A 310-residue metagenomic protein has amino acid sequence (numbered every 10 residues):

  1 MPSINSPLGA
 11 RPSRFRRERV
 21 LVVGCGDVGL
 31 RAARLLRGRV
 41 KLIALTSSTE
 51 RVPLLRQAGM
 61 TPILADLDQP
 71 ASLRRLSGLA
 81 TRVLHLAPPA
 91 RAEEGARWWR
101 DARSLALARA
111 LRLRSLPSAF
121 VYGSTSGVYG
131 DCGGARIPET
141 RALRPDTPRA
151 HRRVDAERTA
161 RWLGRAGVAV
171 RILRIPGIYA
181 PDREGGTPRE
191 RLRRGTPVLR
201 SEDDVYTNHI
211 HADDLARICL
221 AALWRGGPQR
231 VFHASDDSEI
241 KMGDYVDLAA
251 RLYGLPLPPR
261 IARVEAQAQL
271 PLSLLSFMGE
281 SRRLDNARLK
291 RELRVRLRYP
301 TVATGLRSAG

Functional and structural regions predicted by a protein language model:
G9, I218-L274: Mid/C-terminal beta-alpha module of Rossmann-like enzyme folds, strongest in SDR-family dehydrogenases/epimerases
L76-V121: NAD(P)-cofactor binding segment of oxidoreductase domains
L105-P148: Conserved Rossmann-fold NAD(P)-dependent oxidoreductase catalytic core, especially the SDR/UDP-sugar
G133-I172: Catalytic helix-loop patch of NAD(P)-dependent Rossmann-fold dehydrogenases
V154, A166, I178-E190, G195 (+2 more regions): Glycine/proline-rich active-site loop of Rossmann-fold NAD(P)-dependent oxidoreductases
E190-I210: A conserved pocket-lining segment of Rossmann-fold NAD(P)-dependent short-chain dehydrogenase/reductase
Q267-R296: Conserved C-terminal active-site "lid" loop/helix of NAD(P)H-dependent oxidoreductases that clamps the redox cofactor
P300-G310: Amphipathic terminal alpha-helices
